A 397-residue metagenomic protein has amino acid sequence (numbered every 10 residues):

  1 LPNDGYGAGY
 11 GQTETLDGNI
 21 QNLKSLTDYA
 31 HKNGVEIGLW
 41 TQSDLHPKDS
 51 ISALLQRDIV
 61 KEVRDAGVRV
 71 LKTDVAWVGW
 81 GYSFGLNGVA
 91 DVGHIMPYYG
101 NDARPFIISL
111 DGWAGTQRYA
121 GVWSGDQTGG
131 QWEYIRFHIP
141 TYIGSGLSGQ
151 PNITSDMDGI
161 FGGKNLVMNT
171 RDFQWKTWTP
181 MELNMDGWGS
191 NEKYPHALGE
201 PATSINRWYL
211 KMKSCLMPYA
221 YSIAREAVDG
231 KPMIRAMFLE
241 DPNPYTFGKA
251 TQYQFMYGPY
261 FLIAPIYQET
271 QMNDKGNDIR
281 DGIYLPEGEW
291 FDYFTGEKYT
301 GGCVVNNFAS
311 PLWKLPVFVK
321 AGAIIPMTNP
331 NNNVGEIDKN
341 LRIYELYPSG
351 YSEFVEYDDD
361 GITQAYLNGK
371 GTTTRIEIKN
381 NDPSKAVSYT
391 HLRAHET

Functional and structural regions predicted by a protein language model:
L1-W313: Catalytic-domain carbohydrate-binding cleft regions of carbohydrate-active enzymes
N3, K32, W123-G125, I337-K339 (+2 more regions): Intrinsic-disorder/low-complexity regions
M212-D229, T270, Y293-G371: Catalytic cores of secreted or luminal carbohydrate-active enzymes
Y245-T251, I362-K385: Surface beta-strand/loop "capping" patches
L262-P265, S384-Y389: Short, well-ordered beta-strand segments enriched in hydrophobic/aromatic residues
I343-Y344, F354, I376-I378, A386-S388: Hydrophobic beta-strand residues in large extracellular and virion-surface proteins
T390-T397: Conserved small/polar residues in nucleotide/adenosyl-binding loops
